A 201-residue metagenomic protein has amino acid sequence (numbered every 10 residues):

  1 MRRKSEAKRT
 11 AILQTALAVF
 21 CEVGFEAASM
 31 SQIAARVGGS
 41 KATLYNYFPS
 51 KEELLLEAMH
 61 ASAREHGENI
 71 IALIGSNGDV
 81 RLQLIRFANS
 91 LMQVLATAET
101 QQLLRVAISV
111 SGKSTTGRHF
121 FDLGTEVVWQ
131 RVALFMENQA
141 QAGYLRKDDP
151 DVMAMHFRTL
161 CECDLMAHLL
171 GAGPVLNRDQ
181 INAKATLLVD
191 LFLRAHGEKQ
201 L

Functional and structural regions predicted by a protein language model:
M1-A7, N77, D148, Q200-L201: N-terminal intrinsically disordered/low-complexity leader segments
M1-G39, N46-E53: Basic, helix-initiating cap at the start of DNA-binding domains
S5, L13, M59, F121-W129 (+2 more regions): Amphipathic, non-transmembrane alpha-helical scaffold segments
Q14, R81-T97, Q101, R105-S109 (+4 more regions): Amphipathic alpha-helical segments that line or abut small-molecule/effector binding pockets and mediate allosteric
A58-F87, L95, E99, E137: Amphipathic alpha-helical linker/stalk segments
L82, Q93-V94, Q102, T115-Q141 (+2 more regions): Amphipathic alpha-helical packing segments from all-alpha helical-bundle domains
L95-H119, M166-G171: Amphipathic alpha-helical segments used for helix-helix packing
R118, A140-L188, Q200: Hydrophobic/aromatic-rich alpha-helical bundle segments in the mid-to-C-terminal region
